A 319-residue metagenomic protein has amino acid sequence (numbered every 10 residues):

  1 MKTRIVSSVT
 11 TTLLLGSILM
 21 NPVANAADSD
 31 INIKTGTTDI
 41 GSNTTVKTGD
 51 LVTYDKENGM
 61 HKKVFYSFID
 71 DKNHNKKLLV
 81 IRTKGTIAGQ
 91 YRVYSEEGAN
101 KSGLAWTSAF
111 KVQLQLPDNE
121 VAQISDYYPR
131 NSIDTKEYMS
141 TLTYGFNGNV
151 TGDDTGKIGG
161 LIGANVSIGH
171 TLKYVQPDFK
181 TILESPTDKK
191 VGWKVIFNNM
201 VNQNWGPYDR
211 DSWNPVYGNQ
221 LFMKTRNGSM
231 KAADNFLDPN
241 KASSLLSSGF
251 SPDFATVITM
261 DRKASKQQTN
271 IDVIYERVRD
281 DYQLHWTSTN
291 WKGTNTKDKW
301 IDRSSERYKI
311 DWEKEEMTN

Functional and structural regions predicted by a protein language model:
K2-F110: An N-terminally focused, membrane-permeabilizing/fusogenic/translocator signature enriched in pore-forming
N32-G59, G160-I168, K180-K194, N198: N-terminal export/targeting and maturation segments
I87-T155: Short N-terminal edge-element motif at the start of the domain
E120-E137, S167-K241: Membrane pore-forming effector domains from diverse proteins
I133-S185, S229-N295: Membrane-insertion modules used to breach or fuse lipid bilayers
D281-N319: Short beta-strand elements
